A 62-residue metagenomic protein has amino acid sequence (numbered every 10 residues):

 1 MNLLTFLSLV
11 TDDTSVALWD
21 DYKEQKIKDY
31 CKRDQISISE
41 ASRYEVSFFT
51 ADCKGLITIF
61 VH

Functional and structural regions predicted by a protein language model:
M1-K23: N-terminal acidic leader/helix
W19-H62: Detector for the mature cores of small, proteolytically processed and post-translationally modified peptide effectors
